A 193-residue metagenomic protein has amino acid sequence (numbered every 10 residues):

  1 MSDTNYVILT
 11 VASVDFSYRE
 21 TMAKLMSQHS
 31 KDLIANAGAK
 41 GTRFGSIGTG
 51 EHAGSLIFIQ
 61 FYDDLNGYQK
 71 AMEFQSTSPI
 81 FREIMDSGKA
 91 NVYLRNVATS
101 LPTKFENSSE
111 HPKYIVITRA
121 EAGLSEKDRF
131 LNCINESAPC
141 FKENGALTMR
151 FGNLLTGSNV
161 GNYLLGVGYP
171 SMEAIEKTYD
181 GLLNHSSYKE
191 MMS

Functional and structural regions predicted by a protein language model:
M1-S193: Short S/T/G/P-rich N-terminal loop/turn motif that feeds into the first structured element of a domain
